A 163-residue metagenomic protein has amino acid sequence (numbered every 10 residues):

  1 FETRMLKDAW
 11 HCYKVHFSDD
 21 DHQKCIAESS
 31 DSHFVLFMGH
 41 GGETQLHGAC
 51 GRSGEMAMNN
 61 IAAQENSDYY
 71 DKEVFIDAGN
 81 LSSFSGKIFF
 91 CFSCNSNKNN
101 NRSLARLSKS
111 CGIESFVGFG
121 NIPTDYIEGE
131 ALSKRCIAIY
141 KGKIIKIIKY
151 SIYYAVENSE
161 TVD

Functional and structural regions predicted by a protein language model:
F1-K98: Catalytic-core segments of thiol-dependent peptidases
N95-D163: Active-site-proximal C-terminal subdomain of hydrolase catalytic domains
